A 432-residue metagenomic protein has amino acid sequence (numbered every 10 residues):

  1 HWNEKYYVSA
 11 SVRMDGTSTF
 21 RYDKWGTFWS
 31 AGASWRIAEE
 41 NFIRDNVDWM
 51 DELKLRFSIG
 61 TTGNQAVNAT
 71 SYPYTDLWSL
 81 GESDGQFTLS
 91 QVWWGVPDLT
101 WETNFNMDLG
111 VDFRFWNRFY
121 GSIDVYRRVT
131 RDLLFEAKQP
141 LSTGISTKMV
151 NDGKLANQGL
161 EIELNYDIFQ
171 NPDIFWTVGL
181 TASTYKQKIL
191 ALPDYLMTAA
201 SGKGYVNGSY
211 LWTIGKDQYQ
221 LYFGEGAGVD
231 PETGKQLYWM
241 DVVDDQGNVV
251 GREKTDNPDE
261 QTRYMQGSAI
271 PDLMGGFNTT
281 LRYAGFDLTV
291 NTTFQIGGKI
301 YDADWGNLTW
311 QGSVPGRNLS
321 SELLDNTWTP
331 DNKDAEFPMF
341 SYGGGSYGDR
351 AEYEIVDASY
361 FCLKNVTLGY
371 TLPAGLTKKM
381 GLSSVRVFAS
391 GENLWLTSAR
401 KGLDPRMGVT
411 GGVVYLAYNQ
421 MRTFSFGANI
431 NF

Functional and structural regions predicted by a protein language model:
H1-I214, R350-F432: Extracellular/periplasmic, surface-exposed regions of secreted and cell-surface proteins
Y6, R118-S122, L273, G316 (+1 more regions): N-terminal hydrophobic signal/anchor transmembrane helix of membrane proteins
T17, Q295-R386, G391: Extracytoplasmic gating/loop element in the C-terminal half of outer-membrane beta-barrel translocons and assembly
A66, Y222-F223, W239, T289-N291 (+1 more regions): Short helix/loop capping segments that flank catalytic or ligand/cofactor-binding pockets
L89-S90, D256-E260, G343-E352: Short glycine/proline-rich turn/loop motifs
V125, G228-V229, V242, T327 (+1 more regions): Hydrophobic beta-strand positions
V150, D167-A269, N332: Conserved small-residue
Q266-A303: Glycine-rich, aromatic-lined ligand/substrate-binding cores of catalytic and carbohydrate-binding domains
